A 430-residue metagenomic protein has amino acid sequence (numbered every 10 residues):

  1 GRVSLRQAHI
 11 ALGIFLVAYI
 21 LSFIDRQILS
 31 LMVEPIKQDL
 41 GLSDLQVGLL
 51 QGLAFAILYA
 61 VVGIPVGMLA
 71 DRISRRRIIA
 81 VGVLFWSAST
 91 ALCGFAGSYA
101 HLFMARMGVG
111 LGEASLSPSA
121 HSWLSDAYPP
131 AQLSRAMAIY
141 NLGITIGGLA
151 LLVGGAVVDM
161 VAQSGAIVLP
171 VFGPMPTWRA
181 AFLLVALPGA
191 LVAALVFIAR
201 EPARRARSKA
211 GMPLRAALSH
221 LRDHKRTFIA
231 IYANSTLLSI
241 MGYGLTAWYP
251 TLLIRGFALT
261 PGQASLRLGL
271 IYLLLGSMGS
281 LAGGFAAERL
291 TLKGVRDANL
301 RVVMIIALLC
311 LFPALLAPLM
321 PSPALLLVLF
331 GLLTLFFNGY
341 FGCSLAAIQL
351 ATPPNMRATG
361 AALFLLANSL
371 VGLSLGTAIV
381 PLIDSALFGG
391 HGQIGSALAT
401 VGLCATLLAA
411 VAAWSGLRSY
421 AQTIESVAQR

Functional and structural regions predicted by a protein language model:
G1-S4, E201-I231, G256: Juxtamembrane intracellular "pre-TM" segments in multi-pass secondary transporters
L29-S30, R226-S280, F341, L345 (+1 more regions): Extracytoplasmic gate region of multi-pass secondary transporters
M32-V61: Extracellular/periplasmic helix-loop-helix junction of adjacent transmembrane segments in MFS-like secondary
G41, S74, F95-H101, P129 (+1 more regions): Helix-breaking motifs and short loop linkers at transmembrane-helix boundaries and internal kinks in secondary membrane
V61-G97: Conserved MFS/SLC helix-loop-helix module at the cytosolic interface between two early adjacent transmembrane helices
A105-G143: Cytoplasmic helix-loop-helix junction between adjacent transmembrane helices in 12-TM secondary transporters
M137-D159, Y272-S280, L365-T377: Glycine-rich segments within core transmembrane alpha-helices of 12-TM secondary carriers
Y140-F197: Helix-loop-helix hairpin linking two adjacent transmembrane segments in secondary transporters
